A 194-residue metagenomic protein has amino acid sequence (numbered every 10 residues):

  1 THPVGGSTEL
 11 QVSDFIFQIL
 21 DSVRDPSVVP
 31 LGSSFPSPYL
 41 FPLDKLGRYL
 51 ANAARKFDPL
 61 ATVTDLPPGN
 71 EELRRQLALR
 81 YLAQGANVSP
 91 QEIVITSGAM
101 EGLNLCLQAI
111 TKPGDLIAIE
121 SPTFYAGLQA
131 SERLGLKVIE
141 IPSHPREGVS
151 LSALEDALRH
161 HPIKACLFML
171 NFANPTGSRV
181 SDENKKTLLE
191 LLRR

Functional and structural regions predicted by a protein language model:
T1-A51, E190-L191: N-terminal basic, amphipathic alpha-helical segments
L50-R193: Conserved core of the PLP fold type I
